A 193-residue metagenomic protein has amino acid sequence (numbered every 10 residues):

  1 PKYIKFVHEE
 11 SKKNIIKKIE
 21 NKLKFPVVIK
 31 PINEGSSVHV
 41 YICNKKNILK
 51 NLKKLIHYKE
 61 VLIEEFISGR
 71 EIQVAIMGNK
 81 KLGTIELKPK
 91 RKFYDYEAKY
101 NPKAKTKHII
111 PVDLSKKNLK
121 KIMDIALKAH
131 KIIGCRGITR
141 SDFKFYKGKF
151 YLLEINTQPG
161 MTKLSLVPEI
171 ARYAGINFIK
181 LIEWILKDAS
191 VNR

Functional and structural regions predicted by a protein language model:
P1-G69: Active-site nucleotide/adenylate-binding loops and adjacent lid/helix of ATP-dependent enzymes
N14-K17, H108, K117, I132 (+3 more regions): Peripheral (often C-terminal) accessory segments that flank ATP-dependent C-N-forming ligase machineries
S37, T106-H108, K163-V167: Short small-residue beta-strand/loop micro-motif enriched in glycine and branched aliphatics
N44-K121, F145-Y151: Phosphate-binding site of ATP-dependent enzymes
K54, I125-I132: Amphipathic alpha-helical regulatory segments at dimerization interfaces that relay allosteric signals between sensory
E65, V74-I76, H130-M161, A171: Conserved metal-phosphate-binding beta-hairpin within the catalytic cores of diverse ATP-dependent phosphoryl-transfer
K121-K128, W184: A non-catalytic, amphipathic alpha-helix used as a structural packing/dimerization or gating element in enzyme scaffolds
F145-R193: C-terminal active-site "lid" helix and adjoining low-complexity regulatory extension at the edge of ATP-using catalytic
